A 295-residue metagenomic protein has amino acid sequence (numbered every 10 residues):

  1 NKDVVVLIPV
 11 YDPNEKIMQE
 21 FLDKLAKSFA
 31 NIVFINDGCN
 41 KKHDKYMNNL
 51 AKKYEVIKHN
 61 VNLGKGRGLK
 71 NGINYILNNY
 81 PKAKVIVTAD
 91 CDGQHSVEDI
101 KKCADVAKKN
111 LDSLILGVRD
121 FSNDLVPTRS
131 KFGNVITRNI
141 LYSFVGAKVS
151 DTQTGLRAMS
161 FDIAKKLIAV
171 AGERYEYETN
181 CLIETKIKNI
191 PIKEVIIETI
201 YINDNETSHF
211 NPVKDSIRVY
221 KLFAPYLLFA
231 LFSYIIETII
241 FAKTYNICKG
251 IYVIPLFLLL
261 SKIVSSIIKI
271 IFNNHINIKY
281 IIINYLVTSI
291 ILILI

Functional and structural regions predicted by a protein language model:
N1, I8, E15-K16, V170-C248 (+1 more regions): Hydrophobic helical membrane-anchoring modules
K2-I8, K24-L25, N31-I35: Hydrophobic targeting segments
Y11-K27: Short, well-formed alpha-helical segments that are part of the catalytic scaffolds of diverse glycosyltransferases
K16-Q19, K41-L50, E98: Acidic helix N-cap motif at the loop->helix transition within catalytic regions of sugar-transfer enzymes
N36-D44, G93: A conserved acidic beta->alpha catalytic loop
V61, R67-I76, V97-L167, A171-Y175 (+2 more regions): Acceptor/aglycone-binding surface of glycosyltransferases and processive sugar-polymer synthases
Y80-Q94: Short beta-strand-to-loop acidic/aromatic patch adjacent to the donor-nucleotide binding site
P81-A83, N110-D112, I190: Short, high-confidence coil segments that cap the C-terminus of an alpha-helix and link into the following beta-strand
